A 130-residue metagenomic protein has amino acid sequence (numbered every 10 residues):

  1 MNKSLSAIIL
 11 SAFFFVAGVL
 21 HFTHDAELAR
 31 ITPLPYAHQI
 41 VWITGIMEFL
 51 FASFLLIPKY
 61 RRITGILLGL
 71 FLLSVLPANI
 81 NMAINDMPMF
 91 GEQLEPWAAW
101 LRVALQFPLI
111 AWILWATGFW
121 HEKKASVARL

Functional and structural regions predicted by a protein language model:
M1-L130: Membrane-interface extramembranous regions
